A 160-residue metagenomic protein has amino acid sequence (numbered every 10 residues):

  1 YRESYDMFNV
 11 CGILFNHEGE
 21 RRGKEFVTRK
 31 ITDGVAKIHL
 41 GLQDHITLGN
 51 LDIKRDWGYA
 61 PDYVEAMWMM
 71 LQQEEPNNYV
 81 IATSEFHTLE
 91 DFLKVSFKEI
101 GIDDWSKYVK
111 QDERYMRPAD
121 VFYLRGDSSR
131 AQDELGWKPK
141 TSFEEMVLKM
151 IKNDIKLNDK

Functional and structural regions predicted by a protein language model:
Y1-E20, T32-D33, L40-I46: Conserved beta-loop-beta element that borders a ligand/cofactor-binding pocket
R22-G23, V27-K160: C-terminal substrate-binding subdomain of Rossmann-fold SDR/epimerase-dehydratase oxidoreductases
